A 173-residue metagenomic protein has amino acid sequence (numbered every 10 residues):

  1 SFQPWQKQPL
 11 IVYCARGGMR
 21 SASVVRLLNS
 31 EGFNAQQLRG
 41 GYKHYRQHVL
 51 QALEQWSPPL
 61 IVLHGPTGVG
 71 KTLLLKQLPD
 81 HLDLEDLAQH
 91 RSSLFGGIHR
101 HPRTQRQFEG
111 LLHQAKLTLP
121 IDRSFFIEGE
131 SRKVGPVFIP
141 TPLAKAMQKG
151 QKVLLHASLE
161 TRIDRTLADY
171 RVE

Functional and structural regions predicted by a protein language model:
F2-L38: Catalytic cysteine-centered active loop of the rhodanese-like fold, especially the PTP/DSP P-loop
Q3-K7, A52-P58: Phosphate-binding P-loop
V12, L63, I127: Hydrophobic anchor at the beta1->P-loop junction of P-loop NTPases
M19-R20, P59-P79: Glycine-rich phosphate-binding P-loop
V25-N29, T72-D83: A conserved segment at the C-terminal end of the G1
E31-R46, D86: A short glycine-rich beta-strand->turn/loop micro-motif centered on a GG-aromatic cluster
P79-A146: Conserved nucleotide-sensing/catalytic segment adjacent to the nucleotide-binding pocket in NTP-handling enzymes
E128-G129, A146-A168: Conserved phosphate-donor/acceptor-positioning beta-strand/loop module used by diverse small-molecule
